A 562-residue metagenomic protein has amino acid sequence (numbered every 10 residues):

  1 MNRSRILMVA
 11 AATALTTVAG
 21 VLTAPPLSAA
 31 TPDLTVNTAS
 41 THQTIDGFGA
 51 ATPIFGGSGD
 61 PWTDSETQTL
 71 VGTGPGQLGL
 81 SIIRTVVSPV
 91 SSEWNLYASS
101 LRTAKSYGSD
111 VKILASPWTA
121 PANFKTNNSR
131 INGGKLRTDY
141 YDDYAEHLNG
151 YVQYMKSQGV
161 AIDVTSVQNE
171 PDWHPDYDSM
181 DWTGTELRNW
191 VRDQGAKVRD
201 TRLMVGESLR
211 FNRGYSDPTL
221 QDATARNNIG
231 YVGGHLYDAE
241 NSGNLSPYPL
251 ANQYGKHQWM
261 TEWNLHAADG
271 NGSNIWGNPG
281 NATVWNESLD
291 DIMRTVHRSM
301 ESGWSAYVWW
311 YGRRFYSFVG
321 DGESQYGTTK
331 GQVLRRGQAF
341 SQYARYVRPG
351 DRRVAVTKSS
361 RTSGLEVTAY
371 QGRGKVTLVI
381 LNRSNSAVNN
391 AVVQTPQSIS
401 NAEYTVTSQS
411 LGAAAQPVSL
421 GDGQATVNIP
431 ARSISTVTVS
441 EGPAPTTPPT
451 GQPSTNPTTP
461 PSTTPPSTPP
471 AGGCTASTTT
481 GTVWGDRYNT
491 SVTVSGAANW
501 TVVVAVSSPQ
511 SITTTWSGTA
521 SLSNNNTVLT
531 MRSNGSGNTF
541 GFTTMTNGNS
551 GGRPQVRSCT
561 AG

Functional and structural regions predicted by a protein language model:
M1-A29, T450, S454, T458-T459 (+1 more regions): Secretory targeting and sorting signals
A29-T69: N-terminal module-boundary/linker segments of secreted carbohydrate-active enzymes
V36-S40, T73-L220: Substrate-binding cleft and catalytic face of glycoside hydrolase catalytic domains, especially the flexible beta-alpha
Y141, D178-M293: Noncatalytic carbohydrate-binding groove/subsite architecture in carbohydrate-active enzymes
M260-Q342, V354-S363: Aromatic/acidic polysaccharide-binding cleft in carbohydrate-active enzymes
S359-S400, R432, G485-S495: Carbohydrate-binding surface patches
P417-P445, S533-C559: C-terminal beta-strand-rich structural cap/linker in extracellular carbohydrate-active enzymes
G472-G562: Extracellular or exported targeting regions of proteins
